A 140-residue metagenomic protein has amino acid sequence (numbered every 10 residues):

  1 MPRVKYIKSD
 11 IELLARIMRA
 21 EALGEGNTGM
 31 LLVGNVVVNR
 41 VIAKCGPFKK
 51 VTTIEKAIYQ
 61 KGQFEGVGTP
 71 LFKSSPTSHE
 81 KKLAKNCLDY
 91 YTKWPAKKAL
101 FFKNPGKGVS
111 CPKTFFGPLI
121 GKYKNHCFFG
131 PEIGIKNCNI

Functional and structural regions predicted by a protein language model:
P2-I140: Bacterial extracytoplasmic/cell-wall-associated proteins, especially those involved in peptidoglycan
